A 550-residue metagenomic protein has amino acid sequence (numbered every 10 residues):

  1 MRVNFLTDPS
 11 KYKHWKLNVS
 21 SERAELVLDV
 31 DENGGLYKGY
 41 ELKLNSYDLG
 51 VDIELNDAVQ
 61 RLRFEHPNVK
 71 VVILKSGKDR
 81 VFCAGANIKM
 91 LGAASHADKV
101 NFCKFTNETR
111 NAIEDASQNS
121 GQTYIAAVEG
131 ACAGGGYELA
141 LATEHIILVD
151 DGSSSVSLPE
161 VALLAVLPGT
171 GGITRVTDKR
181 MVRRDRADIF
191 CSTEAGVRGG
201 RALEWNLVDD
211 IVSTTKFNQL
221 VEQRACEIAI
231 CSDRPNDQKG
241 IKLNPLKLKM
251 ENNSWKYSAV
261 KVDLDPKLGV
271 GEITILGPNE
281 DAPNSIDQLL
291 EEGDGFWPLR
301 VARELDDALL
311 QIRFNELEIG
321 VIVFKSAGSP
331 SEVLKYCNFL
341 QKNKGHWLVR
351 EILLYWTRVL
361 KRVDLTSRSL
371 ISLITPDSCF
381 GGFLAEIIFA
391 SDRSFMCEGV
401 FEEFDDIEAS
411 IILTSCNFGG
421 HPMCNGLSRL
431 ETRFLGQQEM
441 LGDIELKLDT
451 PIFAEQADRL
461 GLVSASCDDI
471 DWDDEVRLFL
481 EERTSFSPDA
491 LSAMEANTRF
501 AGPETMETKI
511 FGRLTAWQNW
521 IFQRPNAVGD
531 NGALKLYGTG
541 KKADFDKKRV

Functional and structural regions predicted by a protein language model:
M1-K70, G77-A84, V100, M181-R186 (+7 more regions): C-terminal alpha-helix plus adjacent terminal tail
K70-V71, T123, S369, S410: Proline-centered loop/turn at the N-terminus of a beta-strand
T109-R110: Helix-rich "cap/lid" substructures immediately adjacent to catalytic or cofactor-binding pockets
S120-C132, S367-D377: A short, small-residue-rich loop immediately preceding and capping a beta-strand
A133-A187, G381-I444: CoA-thioester-processing core
E144, L203-E204, S391, R459: Conserved PDZ fold ligand-binding element
L207-V208, L462: As written
